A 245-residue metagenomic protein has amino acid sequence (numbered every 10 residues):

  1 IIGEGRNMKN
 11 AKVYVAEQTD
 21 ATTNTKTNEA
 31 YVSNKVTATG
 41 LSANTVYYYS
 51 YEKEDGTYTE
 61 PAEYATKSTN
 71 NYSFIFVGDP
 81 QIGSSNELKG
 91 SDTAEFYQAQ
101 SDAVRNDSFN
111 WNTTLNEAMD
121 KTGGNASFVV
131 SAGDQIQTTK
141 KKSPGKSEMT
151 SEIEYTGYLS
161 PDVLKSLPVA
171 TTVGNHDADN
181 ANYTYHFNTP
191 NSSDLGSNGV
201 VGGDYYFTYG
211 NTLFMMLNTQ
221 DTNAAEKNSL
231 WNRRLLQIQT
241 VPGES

Functional and structural regions predicted by a protein language model:
I1-Q98, D120-G123: Acidic, histidine-bearing metal-coordination/catalytic regions of metal-dependent phosphoesterases
A30-V32, A38, Y49-E63, Q98 (+1 more regions): Extended active-site neighborhood of metal-dependent phosphoesterases/phosphodiesterases
N71-Y72, A126-S127, D204, N211-T212: Alpha/beta-hydrolase fold active-site loops
F74-F76, V129-S131, T171: Residue-level marker for buried hydrophobic side chains located in beta-strands that build the well-ordered beta-sheet
F76-T113, T139, S143-M149, S192-L195 (+1 more regions): Acidic/histidine-rich helix-loop elements that form or flank divalent-metal/phosphate-binding sites at the catalytic
D79, G133-D134, G174-N175: Active-site glycine-centered loops adjacent to acidic/histidine catalytic or metal-binding residues that shape
W111-A132: Catalytic domains of carbohydrate-active enzymes, especially glycoside hydrolases
S131-T139, E244-S245: Short acidic, glycine-rich surface-loop motifs adjacent to enzyme active sites
